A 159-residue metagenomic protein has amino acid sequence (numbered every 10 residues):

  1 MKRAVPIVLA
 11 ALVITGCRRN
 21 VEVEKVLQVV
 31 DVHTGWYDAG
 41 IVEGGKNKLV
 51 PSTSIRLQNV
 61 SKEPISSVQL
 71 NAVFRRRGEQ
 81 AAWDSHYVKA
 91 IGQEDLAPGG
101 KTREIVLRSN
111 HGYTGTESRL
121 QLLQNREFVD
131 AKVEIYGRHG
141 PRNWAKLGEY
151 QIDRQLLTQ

Functional and structural regions predicted by a protein language model:
M1-T15: Sec-dependent bacterial lipoprotein signal peptides
R18-V50, D153-L157: Low-complexity, acidic Ser/Thr/Pro/Gly-rich terminal tails and inter-domain linkers that flank the onset of structured
G45-S54, V106-S109: Contiguous beta-strand segments within globular domains
L49-P51, V68, V129: Hydrophobic core residues within well-ordered beta-strands of beta-rich domains
L57-S61: Asparagine-centered strand-capping/turn motif at beta-strand->loop junctions
E63-A81: Short acidic, flexible loop segments centered on an aromatic residue
A82-W83, H139-G148: Beta-sandwich strand segments
H86-G140, L156-L157: Short, solvent-exposed, Trp/other aromatic-anchored flexible loops in extracytoplasmic proteins
